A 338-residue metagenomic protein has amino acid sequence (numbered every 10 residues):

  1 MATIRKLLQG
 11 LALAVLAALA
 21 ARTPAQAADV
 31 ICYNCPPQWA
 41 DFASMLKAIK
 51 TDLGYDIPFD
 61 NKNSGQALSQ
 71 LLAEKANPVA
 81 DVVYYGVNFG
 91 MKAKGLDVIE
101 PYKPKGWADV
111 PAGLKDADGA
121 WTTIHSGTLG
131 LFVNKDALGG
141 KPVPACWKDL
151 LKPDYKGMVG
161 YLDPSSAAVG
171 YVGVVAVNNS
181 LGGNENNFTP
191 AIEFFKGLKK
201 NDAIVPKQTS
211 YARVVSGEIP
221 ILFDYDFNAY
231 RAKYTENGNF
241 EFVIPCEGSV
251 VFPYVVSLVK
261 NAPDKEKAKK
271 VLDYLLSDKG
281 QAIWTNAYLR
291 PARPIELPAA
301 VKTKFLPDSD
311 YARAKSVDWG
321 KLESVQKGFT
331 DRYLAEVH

Functional and structural regions predicted by a protein language model:
G10-A20: Bacterial N-terminal signal peptides
A28-K92: Early extracytoplasmic/lumenal segment of secretory-pathway proteins
C35-A43, V79-E218: Extracytoplasmic ligand-binding site segments that recognize negatively charged/polar headgroups
V87-K94, V215, P220-N239: A ligand-binding cleft/hinge motif common to bilobed small-molecule-binding domains
D109-A112, G127, I192-G197, A203-I204 (+2 more regions): Periplasmic-binding protein-like
G130-A137, V175-S180, F252-K265, I283-W284: A bilobed periplasmic-binding-protein/Venus flytrap-type ligand-binding module shared by bacterial periplasmic
Y254, V259-S316: Mature extracytoplasmic/periplasmic domains
V301-H338: Extracellular/periplasmic bilobal clamshell ligand-binding domains
